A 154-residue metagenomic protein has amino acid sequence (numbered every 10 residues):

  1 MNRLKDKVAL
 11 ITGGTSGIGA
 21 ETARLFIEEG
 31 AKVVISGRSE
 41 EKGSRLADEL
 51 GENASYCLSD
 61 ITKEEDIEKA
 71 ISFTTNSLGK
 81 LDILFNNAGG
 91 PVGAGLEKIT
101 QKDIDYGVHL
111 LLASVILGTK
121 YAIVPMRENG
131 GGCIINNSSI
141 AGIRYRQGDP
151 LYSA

Functional and structural regions predicted by a protein language model:
T15-S16, S39: Conserved glycine-rich cofactor-binding loop
I27, S114, G142-Y145, P150-A154: The catalytic Tyr-X3-Lys active-site helix of short-chain dehydrogenase/reductase
E29-R45: Conserved glycine-rich Rossmann-like NAD(P)H-binding loop of the short-chain dehydrogenase/reductase
E40, S59-A70, Q101: The beta1-alpha1 cofactor-binding region of Rossmann-like NAD(H)/NADP(H)-dependent oxidoreductases
E52-N53, F73-L84, V92: A glycine-rich helix->loop->beta "capping" turn within Rossmann-like NAD(P)(H)-dependent oxidoreductase domains
G90, E97-I116, I135, Y152: Catalytic Tyr-X3-Lys loop
L110-E128: Amphipathic alpha-helical dimer-interface segment in Rossmann-like NAD(P)H-dependent oxidoreductases
S139: Residue(s) in the substrate-gating loop at a strand-loop-helix junction that position the organic substrate next
